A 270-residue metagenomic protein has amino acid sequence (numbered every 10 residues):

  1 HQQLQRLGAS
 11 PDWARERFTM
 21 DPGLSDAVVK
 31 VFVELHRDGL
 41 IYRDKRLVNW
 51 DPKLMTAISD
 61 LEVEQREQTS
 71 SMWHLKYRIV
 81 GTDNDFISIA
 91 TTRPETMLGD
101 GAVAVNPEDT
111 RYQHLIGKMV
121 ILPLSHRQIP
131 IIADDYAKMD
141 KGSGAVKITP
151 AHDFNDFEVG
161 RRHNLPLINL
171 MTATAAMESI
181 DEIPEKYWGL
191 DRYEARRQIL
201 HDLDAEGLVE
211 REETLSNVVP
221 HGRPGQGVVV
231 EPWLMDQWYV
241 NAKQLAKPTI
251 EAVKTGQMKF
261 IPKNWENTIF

Functional and structural regions predicted by a protein language model:
R6, S10-D12, E16-R17, D21-T174 (+4 more regions): NTP-handling and nucleic-acid-processing catalytic cores
L40, V48-D51, H221-W233: Cys/His-rich short segments
L75, R192-V219: Phosphate/diphosphate-binding loops
H114-G117, I183-R197: A glycine-biased structural micro-motif
S125, V229-M258: Catalytic pocket of metal/acid-base enzymes, prominently hydrolases
E210-T214, R223-V229, K259-N267: Non-catalytic terminal extensions that flank enzyme cores
